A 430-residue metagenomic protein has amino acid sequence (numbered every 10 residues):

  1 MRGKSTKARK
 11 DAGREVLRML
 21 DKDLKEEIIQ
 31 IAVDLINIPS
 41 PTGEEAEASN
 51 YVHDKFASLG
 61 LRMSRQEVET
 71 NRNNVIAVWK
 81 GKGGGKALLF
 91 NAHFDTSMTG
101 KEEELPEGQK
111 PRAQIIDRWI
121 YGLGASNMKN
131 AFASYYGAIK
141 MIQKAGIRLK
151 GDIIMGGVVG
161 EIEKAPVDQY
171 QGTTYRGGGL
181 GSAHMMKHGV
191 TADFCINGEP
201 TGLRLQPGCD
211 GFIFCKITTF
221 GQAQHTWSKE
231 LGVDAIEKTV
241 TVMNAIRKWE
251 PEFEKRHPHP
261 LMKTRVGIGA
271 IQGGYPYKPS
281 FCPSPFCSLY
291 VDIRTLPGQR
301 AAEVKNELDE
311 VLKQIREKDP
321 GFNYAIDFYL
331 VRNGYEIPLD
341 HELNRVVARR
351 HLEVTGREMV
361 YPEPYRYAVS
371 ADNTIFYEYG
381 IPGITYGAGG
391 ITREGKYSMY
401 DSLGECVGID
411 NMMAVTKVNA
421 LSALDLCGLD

Functional and structural regions predicted by a protein language model:
R2-S5, R9-V16, D23, S58 (+3 more regions): Metal-dependent amide/peptide-bond hydrolase catalytic core, centered on the "pita-bread" metallohydrolase fold
S5-G100, F286-Y290, M413-A414: N-terminal helical capping/dimerization or prosegment-like subdomains of hydrolases acting on amide or phosphate bonds
V52, F132-I142, M185, T239-V242 (+2 more regions): Buried hydrophobic packing segments
G85-I154, E163-A165, G408-D410: Active-site metal-coordination/substrate-binding segment of hydrolases, especially metallo-dependent peptidases
N91-H93, G156-V158, I196-E199, T218 (+1 more regions): Short beta-strand segments
G100-Q114, D210-F214, G389-M399: Short, flexible, mixed-charge acidic loops at enzyme active sites
I116-R118, A138-M155, I246-R256, Y397 (+1 more regions): Phosphate-handling active-site elements
M128-D210: Acidic/histidine-rich catalytic neighborhood of metal-dependent amide-processing enzymes
